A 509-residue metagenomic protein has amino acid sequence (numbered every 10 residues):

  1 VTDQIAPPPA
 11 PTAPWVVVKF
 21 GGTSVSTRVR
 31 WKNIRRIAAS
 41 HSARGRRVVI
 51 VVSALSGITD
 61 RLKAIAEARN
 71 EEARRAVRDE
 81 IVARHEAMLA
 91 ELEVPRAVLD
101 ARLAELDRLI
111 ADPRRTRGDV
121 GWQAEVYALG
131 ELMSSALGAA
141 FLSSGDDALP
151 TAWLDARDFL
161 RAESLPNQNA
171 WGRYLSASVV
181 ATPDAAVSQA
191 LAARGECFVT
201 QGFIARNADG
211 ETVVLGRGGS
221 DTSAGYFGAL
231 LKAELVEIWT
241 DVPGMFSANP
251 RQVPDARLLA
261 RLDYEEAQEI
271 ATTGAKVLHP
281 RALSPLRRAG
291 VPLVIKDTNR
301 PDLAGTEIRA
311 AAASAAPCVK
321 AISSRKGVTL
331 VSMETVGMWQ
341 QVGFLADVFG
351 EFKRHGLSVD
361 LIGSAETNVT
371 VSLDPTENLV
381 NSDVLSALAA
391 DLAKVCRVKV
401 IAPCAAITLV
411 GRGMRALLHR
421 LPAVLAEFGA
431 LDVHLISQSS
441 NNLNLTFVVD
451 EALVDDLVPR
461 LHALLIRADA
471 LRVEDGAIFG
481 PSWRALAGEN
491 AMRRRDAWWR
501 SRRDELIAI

Functional and structural regions predicted by a protein language model:
V1-L278, L283, V448-D450, V473-N490 (+2 more regions): Nucleotide/pyrophosphate-binding catalytic subdomain
R157, F203-I204, V242, R251 (+6 more regions): A broadly conserved detector of short glycine/acidic/proline-rich loop/turn motifs that flank catalytic sites and bind
K276, P280, V291-P292, S358 (+1 more regions): Intrinsically disordered or highly flexible coil/loop and linker segments, enriched in small and charged/polar residues
L286: Acidic-aromatic/histidine active-site loop/patch
A289-A304, K326: Active-site C-terminal subdomain of aminotransferase-like
A304-I509: A conserved regulatory-domain signal marking ACT and ACT-like small-molecule sensing domains and adjacent regulatory
